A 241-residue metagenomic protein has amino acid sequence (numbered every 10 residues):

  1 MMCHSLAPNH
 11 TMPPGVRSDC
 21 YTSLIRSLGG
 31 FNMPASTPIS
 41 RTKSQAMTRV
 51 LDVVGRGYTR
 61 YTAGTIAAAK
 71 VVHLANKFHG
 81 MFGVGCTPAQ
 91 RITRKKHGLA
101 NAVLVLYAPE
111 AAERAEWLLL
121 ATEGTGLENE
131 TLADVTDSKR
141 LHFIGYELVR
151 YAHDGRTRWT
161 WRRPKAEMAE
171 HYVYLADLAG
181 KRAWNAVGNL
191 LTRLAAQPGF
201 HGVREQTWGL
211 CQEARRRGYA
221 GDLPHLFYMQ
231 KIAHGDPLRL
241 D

Functional and structural regions predicted by a protein language model:
M1-D241: Non-catalytic terminal/accessory segments
